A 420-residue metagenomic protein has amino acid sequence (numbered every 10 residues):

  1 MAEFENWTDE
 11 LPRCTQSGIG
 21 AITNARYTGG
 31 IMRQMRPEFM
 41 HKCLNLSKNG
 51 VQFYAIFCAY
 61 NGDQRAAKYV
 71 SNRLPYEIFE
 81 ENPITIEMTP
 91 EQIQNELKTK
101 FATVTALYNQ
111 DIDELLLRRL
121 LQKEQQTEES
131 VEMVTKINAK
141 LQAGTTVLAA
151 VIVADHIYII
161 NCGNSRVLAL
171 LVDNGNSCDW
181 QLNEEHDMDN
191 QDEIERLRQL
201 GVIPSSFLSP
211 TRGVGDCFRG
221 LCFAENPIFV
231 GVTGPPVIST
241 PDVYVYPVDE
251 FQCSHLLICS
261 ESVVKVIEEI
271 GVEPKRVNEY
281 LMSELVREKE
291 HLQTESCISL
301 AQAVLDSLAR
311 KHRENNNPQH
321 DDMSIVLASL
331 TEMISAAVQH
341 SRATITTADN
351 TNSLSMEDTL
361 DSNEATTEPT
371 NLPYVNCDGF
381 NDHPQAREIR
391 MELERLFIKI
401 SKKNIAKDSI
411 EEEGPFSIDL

Functional and structural regions predicted by a protein language model:
M1-L420: PP2C/PPM-type serine/threonine phosphatase catalytic domain
